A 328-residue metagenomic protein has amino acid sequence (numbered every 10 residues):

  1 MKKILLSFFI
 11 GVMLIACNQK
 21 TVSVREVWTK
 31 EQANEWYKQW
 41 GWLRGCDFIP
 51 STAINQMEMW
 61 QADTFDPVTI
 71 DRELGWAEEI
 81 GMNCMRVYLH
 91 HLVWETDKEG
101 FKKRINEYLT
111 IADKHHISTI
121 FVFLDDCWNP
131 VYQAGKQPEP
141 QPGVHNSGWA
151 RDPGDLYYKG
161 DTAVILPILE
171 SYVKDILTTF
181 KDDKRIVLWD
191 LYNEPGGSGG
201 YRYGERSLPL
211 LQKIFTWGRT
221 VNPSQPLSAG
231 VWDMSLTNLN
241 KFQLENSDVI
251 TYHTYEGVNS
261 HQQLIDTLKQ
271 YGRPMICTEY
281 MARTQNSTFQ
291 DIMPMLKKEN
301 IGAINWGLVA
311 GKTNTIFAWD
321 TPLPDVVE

Functional and structural regions predicted by a protein language model:
K2-F8: Sec-dependent signal peptide recognition, specifically the positively charged N-region followed immediately by
G11-V12: Repetitive helical segments and hydrophobic/amphipathic motifs
I15-A16: C-terminal motif of bacterial Sec signal peptides marking the signal peptidase cleavage site
V24-S247, H253-S260, Y271, Y280 (+5 more regions): Active-site mouth of glycoside hydrolases
N305-G307: Replace "adjacent to P-loop NTPase cores in ATP/GTP-dependent enzymes" with "adjacent to NTP-binding cores
F317-E328: Extended, alpha-helix-rich binding/interface surfaces that flank or overlap catalytic cores and mediate recognition
